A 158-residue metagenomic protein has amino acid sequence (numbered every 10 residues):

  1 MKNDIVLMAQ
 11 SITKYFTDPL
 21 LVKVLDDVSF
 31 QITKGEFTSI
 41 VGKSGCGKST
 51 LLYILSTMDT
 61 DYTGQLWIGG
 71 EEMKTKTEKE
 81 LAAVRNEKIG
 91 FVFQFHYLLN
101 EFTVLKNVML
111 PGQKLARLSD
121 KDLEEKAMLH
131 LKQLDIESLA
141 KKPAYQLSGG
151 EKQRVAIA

Functional and structural regions predicted by a protein language model:
V41-K43: The feature captures the beta-strand-to-loop junction immediately N-terminal to the Walker
S56: Helix-to-loop junction immediately C-terminal to a conserved catalytic motif
G64-E72: Conserved ABC transporter NBD signature motif
E72, K121-L139: Conserved ABC ATPase "signature" region
M73-G90, D120: ABC ATPase NBD coupling module
F102-P111: Short coil-to-helix segment of the ABC ATPase nucleotide-binding domain corresponding to the Q-loop/switch region
P143-E151: Conserved ABC ATPase signature
